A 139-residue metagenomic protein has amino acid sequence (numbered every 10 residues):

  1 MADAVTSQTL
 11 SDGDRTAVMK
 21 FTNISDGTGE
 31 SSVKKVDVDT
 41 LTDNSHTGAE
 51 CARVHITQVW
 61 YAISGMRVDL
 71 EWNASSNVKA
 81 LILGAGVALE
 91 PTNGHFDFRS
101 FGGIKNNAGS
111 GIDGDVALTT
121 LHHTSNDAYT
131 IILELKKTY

Functional and structural regions predicted by a protein language model:
M1-G13, T120-Y139: C-terminal interaction-tip segments
M1-G48: Solvent-exposed, flexible loop/coil segments flanking beta-strands in beta-rich domains
S11-G13, E50-R53, A62-S64, A108-S110 (+1 more regions): Solvent-exposed loop and beta-edge segments used for protein-protein assembly and interaction
I24-V33, R67-D69, V78, H122-I132: Short, surface-exposed beta-strand/loop "edge" segments at domain boundaries and coil↔beta transitions
K35-W72: Beta-rich globular "head" domains
G65-A85: Short, surface-exposed beta-strand/strand-loop-strand elements in extracellular ectodomains
A80-F101: An anionic, turn-rich surface loop/hairpin at beta-sheet edges that serves as a generic interaction/coordination patch
S100-D127: Noncatalytic modules at the cell exterior or secretory-pathway interfaces, chiefly beta-strand-rich lectin/adhesion
